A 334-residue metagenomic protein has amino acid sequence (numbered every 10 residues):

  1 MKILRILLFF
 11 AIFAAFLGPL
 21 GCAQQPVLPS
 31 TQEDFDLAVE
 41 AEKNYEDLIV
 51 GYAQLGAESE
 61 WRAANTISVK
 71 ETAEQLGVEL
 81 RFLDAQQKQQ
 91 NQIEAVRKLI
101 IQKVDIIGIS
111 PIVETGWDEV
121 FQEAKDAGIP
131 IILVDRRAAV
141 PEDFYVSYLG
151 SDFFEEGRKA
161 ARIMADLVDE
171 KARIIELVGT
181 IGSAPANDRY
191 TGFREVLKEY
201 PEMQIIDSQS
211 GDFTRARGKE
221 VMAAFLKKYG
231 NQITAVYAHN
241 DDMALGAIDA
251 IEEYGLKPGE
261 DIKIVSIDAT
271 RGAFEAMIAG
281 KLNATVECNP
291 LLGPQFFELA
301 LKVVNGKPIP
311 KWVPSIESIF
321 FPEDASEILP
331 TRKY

Functional and structural regions predicted by a protein language model:
G18-G21: C-terminal motif of bacterial Sec signal peptides marking the signal peptidase cleavage site
A23-L48, L177, I181-P185, V196-L197 (+1 more regions): Hinge/cleft segment of the Venus flytrap/periplasmic-binding protein
P29-L76, L80-E94, K98, Q102-V104 (+5 more regions): Extracytoplasmic "Venus flytrap"
N44, V50, Q92, Y148-I174 (+3 more regions): Hydrophobic alpha-helical segments within soluble ligand-binding/sensing domains
W61-L76, E156-A160, A184-M203, R217 (+2 more regions): Short, solvent-exposed amphipathic alpha-helices that sit in or adjacent to ligand/effector-binding or catalytic
F82-D84, V140-I163, E176-T180, S208 (+1 more regions): Short beta-strand elements at the ligand-binding edges of bilobed clamshell
I109-D126, F193, I206-D207, G211-E275: Hydrophobic alpha-helical
T115-E155, R173, T270-A276, L329: Flexible loop/hinge segments that line or gate small-molecule binding clefts
